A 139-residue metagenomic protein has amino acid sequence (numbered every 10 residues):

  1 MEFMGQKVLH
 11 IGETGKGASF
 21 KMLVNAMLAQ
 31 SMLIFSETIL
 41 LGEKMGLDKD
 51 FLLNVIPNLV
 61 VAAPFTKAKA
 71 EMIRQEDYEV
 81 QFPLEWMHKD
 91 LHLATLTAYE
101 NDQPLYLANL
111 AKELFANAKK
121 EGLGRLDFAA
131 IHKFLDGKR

Functional and structural regions predicted by a protein language model:
M1-T14, P64-A70: Acidic-glycine-rich active-site phosphate/pyrophosphate-binding loop
K16-K138: Helical "substrate-binding/catalytic lid" subdomain of Rossmann-like NAD(P)-dependent dehydrogenases/reductases
